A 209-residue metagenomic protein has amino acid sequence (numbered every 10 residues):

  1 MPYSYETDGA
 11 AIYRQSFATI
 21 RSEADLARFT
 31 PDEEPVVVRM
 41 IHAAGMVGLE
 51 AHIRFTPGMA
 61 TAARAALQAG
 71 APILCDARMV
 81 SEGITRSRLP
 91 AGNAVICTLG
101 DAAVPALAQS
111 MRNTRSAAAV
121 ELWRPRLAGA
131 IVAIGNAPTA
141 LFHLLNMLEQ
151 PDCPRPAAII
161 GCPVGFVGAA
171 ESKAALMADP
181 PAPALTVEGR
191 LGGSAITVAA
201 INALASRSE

Functional and structural regions predicted by a protein language model:
M1-G70: N-terminal nucleotide/polyanion-binding subdomain common to many enzyme families
T19-A27, A43-V47, A66-G70, S87 (+4 more regions): Change "in soluble alpha/beta enzymes" to "in soluble alpha/beta proteins
E50, T56-A103: Active-site cofactor/substrate anionic-group-binding motifs, chiefly glycine- and Lys/Arg-rich phosphate-binding loops
D76, I160-G161, A200: Buried hydrophobic positions in well-ordered alpha/beta secondary-structure cores of metabolic enzymes
V80-G83, T139-L144, F166-A170, G193-T197: Short glycine/serine/threonine-rich phosphate/pyrophosphate-binding segments that cradle anionic phosphate groups
R88-L127: Long, charge-dense
R126, T139-I159, G168-E171, M177: Feature captures the catalytic cores and cofactor-binding loops of soluble hydro-lyases/lyases that act on carboxylate
V167-E209: C-terminal functional extensions of proteins
